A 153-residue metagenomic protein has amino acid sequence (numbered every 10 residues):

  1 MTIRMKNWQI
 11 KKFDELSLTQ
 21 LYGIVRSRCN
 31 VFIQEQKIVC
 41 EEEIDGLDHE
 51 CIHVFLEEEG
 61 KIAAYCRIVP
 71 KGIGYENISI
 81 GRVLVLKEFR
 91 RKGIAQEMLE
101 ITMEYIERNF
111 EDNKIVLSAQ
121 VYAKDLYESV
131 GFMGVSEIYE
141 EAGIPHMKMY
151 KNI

Functional and structural regions predicted by a protein language model:
T2-E43, D48-H53, E57-K61: Short amphipathic alpha-helix that is part of the acyltransferase structural core
I44-H49, G72, E140-E141: A short beta-turn/loop motif at secondary-structure boundaries
F55, K61-P70, N77-L84: Conserved beta-strand in the GNAT
K71-I80, R90, N109-N113, A142-P145: A conserved beta-turn-beta hairpin within the catalytic core of GNAT-like acetyltransferases that forms part
V85, R91-E104: Conserved acetyl-CoA-binding loop-helix of GNAT-fold acetyltransferases
M98, A123-L126: Conserved short alpha-helix immediately C-terminal to the canonical SAM/SAH-binding motif I of Rossmann-like
L99, I106-A119: Conserved GNAT acetyl-CoA-binding A-motif
V116-S118, E128, M133-K148: Conserved catalytic-core motifs of GNAT/GCN5-like acyltransferases
